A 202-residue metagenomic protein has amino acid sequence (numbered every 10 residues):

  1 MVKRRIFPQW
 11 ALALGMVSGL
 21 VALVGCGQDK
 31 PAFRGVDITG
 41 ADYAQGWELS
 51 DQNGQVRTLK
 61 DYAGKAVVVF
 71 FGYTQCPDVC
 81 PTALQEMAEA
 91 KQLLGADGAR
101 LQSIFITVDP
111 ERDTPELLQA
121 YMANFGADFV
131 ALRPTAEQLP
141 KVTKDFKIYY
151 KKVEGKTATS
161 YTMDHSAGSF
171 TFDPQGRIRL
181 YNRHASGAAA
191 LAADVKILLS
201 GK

Functional and structural regions predicted by a protein language model:
I6-P8: N-terminal export leaders
A22-G25: C-terminal motif of bacterial Sec signal peptides marking the signal peptidase cleavage site
D29-K60, Q85: N-terminal "domain-start" segment that seeds a small globular fold
L59-P81, M87: Short active-site neighborhood of thiol/selenol oxidoreductases, capturing the structured segment around
K65-A66, T82-I106: Conserved helix-turn-beta segment immediately C-terminal to the redox Cys motif in thioredoxin-like folds
R100-D113, F129-E137: Thiol-based oxidoreductase modules, predominantly thioredoxin-like and allied folds used for disulfide exchange
Q119-S166: Short, internal strand/loop/helix patches that form the active-site neighborhood or redox-interaction surface
K156-K202: Thiol-/selenol-based redox modules, centered on thioredoxin-like and closely related oxidoreductase domains
